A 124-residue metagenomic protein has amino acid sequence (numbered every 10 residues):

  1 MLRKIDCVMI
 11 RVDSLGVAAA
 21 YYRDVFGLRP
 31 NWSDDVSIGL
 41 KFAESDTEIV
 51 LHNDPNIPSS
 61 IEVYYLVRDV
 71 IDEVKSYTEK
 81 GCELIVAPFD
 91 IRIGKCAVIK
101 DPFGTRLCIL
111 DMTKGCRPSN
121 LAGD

Functional and structural regions predicted by a protein language model:
M1-A19, D46, I61-V63, T113-D124: N-terminal beta-strand motif that seeds the catalytic metal site of vicinal oxygen chelate
K4-D13, L40, D54-K80, K95-T105: Vicinal oxygen chelate
G16-V25, A97, R106: Conserved active-site alpha-helix within GNAT-family acetyltransferase domains
V17, D34-I38, R92, C116-R117: Short glycine/proline-centered loop/turn elements that form peptide/ligand docking sites
A19-A20, I49, V74-K75, V86: Alpha-helical elements of the RecA-like P-loop NTPase motor core of helicases
G27-S33, E83-P88: Short secondary-structure junctions
L28-I61, R106-M112: Conserved short beta-strand elements that form part of the metal-binding/catalytic scaffold of enzyme active sites
K75, E79-D124: Vicinal oxygen chelate
